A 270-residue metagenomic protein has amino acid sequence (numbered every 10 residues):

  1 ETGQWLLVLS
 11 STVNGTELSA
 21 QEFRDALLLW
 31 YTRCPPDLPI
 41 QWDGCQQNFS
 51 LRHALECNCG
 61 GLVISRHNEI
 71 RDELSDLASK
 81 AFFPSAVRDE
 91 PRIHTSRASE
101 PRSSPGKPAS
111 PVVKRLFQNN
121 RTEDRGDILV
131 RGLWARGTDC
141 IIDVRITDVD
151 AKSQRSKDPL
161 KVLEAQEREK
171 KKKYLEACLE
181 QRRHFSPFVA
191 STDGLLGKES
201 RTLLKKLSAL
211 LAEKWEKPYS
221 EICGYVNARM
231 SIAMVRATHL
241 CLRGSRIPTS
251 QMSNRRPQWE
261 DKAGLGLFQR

Functional and structural regions predicted by a protein language model:
E1-S85, L160-L163, E169-R183, K214-Y219 (+1 more regions): Charged boundary/loop elements
E17-S50, E73, L77-Q154, L163 (+3 more regions): Active-site metal-binding core of divalent-cation-utilizing nuclease and nuclease-like domains
N58, R92-R97, S191-L195: Short amphipathic alpha-helical segments embedded in low-complexity Lys/Glu-rich regions
C59-G60, K152, L196-G197: A generic structural signal for short coil/turn motifs at secondary-structure boundaries
W134, D148-D150, S191-D193, L210-L211: Short loop/turn segments at secondary-structure transitions that flank enzyme active sites
E176-L204: Nucleic-acid nuclease catalytic cores
